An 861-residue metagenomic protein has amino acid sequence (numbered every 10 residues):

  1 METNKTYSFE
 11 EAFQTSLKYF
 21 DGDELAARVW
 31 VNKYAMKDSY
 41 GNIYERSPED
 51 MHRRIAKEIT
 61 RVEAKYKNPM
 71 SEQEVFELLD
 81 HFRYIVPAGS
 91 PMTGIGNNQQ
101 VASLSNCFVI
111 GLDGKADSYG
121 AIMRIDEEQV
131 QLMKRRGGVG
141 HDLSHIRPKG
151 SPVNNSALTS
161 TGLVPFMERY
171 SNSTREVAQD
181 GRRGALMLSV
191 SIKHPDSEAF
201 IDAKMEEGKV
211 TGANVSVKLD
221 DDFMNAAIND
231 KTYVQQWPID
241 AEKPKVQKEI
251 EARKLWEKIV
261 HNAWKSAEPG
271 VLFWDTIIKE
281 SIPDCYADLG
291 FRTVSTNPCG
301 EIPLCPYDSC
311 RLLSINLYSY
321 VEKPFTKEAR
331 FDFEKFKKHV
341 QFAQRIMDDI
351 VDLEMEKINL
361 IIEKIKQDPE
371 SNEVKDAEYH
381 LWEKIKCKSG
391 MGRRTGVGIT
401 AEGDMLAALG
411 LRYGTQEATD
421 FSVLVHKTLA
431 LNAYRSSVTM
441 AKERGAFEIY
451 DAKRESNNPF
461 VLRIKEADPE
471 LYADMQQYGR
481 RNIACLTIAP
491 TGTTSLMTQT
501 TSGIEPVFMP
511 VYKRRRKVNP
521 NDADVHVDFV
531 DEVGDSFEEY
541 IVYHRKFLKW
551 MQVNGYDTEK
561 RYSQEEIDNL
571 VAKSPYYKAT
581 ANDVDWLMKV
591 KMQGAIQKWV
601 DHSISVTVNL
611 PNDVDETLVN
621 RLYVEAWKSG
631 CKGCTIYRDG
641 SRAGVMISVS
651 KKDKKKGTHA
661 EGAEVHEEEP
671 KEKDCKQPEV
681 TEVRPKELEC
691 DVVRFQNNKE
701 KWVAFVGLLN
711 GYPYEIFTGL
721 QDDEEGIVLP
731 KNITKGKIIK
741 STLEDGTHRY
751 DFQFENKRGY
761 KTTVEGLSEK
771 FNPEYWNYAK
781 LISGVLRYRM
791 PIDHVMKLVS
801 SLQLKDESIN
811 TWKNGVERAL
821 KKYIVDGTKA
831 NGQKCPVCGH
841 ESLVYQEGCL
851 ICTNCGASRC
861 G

Functional and structural regions predicted by a protein language model:
E2-Q73, N155-R169, Q179-F291, E322-K327 (+6 more regions): Conserved, charged catalytic cores of large soluble enzymes
E24, G300-I302, E354-M355, V461 (+4 more regions): Catalytic alpha/beta core of large soluble enzyme barrels
M36, E58-K65, L78-N155, L163-F166 (+10 more regions): Function-dense linear segments that define catalytic or interfacial modules in macromolecule-processing proteins
L219, E280, C285-A287, N297 (+4 more regions): Terminal amphipathic helices with adjacent charged low-complexity linkers/tails
W237-I239, H339-K386, G390, R412-T491 (+4 more regions): Internal maturation/activation junctions in enzymes
Y472-D474, S650-V706: Short, Gly/Pro- and small/polar-rich lid/capping loops
C835-C838, C852-C855: Short cysteine-rich clusters marking metal-coordination/redox-active sites
E841-L843, S858-R859: Cys/His-rich microdomains that often coordinate metals
